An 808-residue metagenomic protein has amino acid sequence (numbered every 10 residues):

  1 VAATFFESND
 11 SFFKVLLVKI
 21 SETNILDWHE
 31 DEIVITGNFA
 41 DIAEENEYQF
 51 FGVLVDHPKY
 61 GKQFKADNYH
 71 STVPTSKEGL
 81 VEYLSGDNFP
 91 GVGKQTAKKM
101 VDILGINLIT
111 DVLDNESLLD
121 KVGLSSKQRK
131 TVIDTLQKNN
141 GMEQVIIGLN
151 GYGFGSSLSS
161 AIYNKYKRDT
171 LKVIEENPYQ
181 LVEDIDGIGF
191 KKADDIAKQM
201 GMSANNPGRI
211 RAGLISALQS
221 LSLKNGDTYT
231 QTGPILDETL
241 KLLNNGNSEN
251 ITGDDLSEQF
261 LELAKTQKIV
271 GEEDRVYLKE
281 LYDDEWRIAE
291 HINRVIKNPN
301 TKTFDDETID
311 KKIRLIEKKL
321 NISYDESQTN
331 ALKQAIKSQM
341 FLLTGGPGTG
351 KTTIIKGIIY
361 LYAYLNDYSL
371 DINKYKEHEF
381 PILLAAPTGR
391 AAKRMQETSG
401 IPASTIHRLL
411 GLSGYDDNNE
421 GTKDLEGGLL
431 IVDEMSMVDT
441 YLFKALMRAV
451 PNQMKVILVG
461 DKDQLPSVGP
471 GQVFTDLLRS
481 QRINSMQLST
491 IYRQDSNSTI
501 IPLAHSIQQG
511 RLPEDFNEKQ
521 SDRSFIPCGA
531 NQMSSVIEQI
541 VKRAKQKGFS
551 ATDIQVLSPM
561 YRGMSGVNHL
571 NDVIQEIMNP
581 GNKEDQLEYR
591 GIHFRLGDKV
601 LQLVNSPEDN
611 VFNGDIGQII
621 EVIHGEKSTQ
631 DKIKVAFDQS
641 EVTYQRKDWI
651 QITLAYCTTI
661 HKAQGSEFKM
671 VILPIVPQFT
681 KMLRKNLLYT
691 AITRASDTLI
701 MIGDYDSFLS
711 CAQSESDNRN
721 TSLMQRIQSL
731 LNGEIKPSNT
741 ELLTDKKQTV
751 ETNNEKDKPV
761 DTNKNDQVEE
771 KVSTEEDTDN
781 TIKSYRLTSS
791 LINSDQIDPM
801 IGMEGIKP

Functional and structural regions predicted by a protein language model:
V1-S8, G52, I619-I620: Structural detector for short beta-strands of small beta-barrel domains
F5-K19, E626-K634: Short aromatic-glycine-enriched beta-strand elements
L17-A43: Beta-strand/loop nucleic-acid-binding surfaces
I35, A43-F51, P58-D274, K333 (+1 more regions): Accessory alpha-helical DNA-binding modules that contact the DNA backbone or grooves
T110, T329-L332, K337-N517: ASCE P-loop NTPase helicase motor core
N150, Q219-L223, K268-N330: Pre-P-loop entry segment of helicase/translocase ATPase cores
S369-D371, K462-L601, S606-D609, Y785-R786 (+2 more regions): Conserved helicase motor core of P-loop NTPases
E621-P808: C-terminal accessory regions
